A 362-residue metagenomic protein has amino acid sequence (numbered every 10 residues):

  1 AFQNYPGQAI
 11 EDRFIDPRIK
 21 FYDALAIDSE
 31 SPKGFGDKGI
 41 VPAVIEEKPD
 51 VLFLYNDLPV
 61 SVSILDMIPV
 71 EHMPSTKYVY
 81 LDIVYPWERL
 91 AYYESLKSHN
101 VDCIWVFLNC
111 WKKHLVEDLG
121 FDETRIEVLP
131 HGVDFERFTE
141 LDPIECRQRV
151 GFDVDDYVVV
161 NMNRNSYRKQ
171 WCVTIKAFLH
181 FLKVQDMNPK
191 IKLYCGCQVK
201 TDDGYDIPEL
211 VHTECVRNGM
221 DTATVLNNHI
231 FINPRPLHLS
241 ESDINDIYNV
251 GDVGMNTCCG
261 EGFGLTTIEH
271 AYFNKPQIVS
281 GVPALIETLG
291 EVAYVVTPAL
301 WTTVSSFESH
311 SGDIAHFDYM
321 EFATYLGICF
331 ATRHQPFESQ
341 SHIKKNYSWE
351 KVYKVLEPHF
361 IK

Functional and structural regions predicted by a protein language model:
A1-F35, T201-D202: N-terminal strand-loop element at the rim of the active site of nucleotide-sugar-dependent glycosyltransferases
W105, D153-K169, I175-F178, L193-C195: Conserved donor-binding/catalytic core segment of Leloir-type glycosyltransferases
C110, G132: Carbohydrate-associated surface elements
T139-F152, E338: A short helix/loop element that forms part of the nucleotide-sugar donor recognition site in Leloir-type
G204-D246: Nucleotide-activated donor-binding/catalytic signature segment of Leloir-type glycosyltransferases, i.e., the conserved
C259: Aromatic "clamp/platform" in nucleotide-sugar-dependent glycosyltransferases that forms part of the donor/acceptor
P276-V279, Y294-V296: Short hydrophobic beta-strand element within catalytic cores of glycosyltransferases and related nucleotide-activated
I314-E321, F330-F360: A charged, aromatic-enriched C-terminal amphipathic alpha-helix characteristic of glycosyltransferases across folds
